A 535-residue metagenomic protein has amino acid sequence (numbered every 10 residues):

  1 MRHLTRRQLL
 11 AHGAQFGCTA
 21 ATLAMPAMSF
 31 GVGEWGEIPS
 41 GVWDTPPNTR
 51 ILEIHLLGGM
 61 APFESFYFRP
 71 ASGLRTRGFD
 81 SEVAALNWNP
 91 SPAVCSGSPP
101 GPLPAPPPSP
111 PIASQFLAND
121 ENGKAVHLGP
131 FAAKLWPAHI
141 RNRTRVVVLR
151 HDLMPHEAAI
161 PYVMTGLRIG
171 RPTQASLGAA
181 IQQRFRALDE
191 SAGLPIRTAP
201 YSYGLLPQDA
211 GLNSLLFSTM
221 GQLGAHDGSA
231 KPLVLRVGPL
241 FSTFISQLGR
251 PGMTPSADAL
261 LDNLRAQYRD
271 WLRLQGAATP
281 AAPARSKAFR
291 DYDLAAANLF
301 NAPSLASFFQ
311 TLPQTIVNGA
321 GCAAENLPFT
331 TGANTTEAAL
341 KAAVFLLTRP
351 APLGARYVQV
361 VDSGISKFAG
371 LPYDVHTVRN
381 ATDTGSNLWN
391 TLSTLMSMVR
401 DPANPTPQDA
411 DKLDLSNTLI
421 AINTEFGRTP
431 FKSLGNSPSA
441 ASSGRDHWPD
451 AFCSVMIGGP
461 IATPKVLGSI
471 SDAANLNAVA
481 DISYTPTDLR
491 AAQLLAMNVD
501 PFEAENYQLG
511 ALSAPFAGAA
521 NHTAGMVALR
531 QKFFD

Functional and structural regions predicted by a protein language model:
R2-D535: Ligand-binding pockets and gating/stacking loops
